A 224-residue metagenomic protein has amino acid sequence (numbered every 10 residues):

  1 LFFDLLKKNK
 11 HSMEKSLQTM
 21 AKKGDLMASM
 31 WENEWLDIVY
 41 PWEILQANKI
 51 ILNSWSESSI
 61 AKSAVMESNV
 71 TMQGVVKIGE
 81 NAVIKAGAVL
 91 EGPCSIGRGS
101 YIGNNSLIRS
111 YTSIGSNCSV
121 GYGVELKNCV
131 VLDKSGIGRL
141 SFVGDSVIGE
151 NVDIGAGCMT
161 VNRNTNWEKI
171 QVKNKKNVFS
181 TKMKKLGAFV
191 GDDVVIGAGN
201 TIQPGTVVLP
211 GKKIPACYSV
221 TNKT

Functional and structural regions predicted by a protein language model:
L1-L52: Catalytic-core segments of class I nucleotidyltransferases/pyrophosphorylases that form NMP-activated intermediates
N53-E57: Conserved ATP-binding module of the ATP-grasp superfamily
S59-T224: Structural signal for interior beta-strand "rungs" in well-ordered beta-sheet cores of soluble enzyme domains
